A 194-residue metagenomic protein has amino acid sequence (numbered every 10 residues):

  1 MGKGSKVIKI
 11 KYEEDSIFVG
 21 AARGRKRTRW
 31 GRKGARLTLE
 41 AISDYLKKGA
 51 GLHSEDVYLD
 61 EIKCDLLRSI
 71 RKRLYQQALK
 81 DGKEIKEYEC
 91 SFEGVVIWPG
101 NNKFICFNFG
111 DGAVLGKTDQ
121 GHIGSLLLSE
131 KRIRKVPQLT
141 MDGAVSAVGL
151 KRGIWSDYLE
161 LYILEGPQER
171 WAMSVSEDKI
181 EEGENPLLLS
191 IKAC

Functional and structural regions predicted by a protein language model:
M1-C194: PP2C/PPM-type serine/threonine phosphatase catalytic domain
